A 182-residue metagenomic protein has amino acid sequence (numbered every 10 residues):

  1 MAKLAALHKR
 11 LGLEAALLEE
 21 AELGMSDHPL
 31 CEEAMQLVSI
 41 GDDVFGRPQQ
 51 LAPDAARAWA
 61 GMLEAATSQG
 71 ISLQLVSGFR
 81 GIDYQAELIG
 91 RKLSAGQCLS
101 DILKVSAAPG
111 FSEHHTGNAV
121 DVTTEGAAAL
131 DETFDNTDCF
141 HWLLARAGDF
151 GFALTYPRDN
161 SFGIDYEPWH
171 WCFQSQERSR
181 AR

Functional and structural regions predicted by a protein language model:
M1-G78, D83-R182: Extracytoplasmic cell-surface/polysaccharide-interacting catalytic and binding patches
